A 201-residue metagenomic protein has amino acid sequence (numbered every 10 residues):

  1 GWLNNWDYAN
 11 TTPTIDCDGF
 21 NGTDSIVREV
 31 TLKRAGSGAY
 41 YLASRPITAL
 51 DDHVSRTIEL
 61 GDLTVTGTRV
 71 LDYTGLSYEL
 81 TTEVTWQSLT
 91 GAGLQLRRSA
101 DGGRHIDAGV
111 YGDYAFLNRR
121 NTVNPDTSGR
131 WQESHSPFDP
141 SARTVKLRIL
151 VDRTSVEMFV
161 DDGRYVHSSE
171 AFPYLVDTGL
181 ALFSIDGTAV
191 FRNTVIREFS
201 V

Functional and structural regions predicted by a protein language model:
G1-V201: Beta-rich accessory regions
